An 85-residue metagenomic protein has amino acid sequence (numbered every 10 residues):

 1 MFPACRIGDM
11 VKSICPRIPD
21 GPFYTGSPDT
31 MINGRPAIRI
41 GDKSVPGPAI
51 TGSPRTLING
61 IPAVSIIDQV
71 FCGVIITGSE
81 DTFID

Functional and structural regions predicted by a protein language model:
F2-D85: Intrinsically disordered, low-complexity proline/glycine-rich segments
